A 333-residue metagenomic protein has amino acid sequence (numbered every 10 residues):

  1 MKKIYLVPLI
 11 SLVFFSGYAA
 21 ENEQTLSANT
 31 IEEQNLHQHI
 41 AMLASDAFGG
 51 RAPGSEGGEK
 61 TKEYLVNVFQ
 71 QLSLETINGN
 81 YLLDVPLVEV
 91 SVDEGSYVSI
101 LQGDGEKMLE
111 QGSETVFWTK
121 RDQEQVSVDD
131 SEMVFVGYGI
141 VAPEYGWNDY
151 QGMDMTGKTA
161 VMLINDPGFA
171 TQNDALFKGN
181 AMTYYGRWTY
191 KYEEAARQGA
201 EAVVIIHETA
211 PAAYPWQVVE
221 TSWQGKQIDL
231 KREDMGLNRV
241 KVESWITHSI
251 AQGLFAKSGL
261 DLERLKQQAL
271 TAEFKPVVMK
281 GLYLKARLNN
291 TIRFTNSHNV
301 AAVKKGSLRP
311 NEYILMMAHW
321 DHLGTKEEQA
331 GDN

Functional and structural regions predicted by a protein language model:
M1-I4: Positively charged n-region of N-terminal signal peptides that target proteins for export
V7-F14: Bacterial N-terminal signal peptides
F15-T25: Bacterial Sec-dependent signal peptides at the C-terminal "C-region" and cleavage site
E23-Q24, Q102-D104, V116-G152, D234-N333: Soluble metallo-hydrolase cores and metallopeptidase-like ectodomains found primarily in the secretory/periplasmic
T30-I77, L101-G105, K158-Y185, R293 (+1 more regions): Catalytic-core environment of secreted peptidases
A41-G49, V66-I77, G139, N165 (+5 more regions): Sec-exported extracytoplasmic/periplasmic mature domains
G49-D174, V278-K280, S297: Noncatalytic luminal/extracellular "stalk/propeptide" segments of secretory-pathway proteins
Q111-D234, P310, E327-D332: Extracellular/luminal Protease-associated
